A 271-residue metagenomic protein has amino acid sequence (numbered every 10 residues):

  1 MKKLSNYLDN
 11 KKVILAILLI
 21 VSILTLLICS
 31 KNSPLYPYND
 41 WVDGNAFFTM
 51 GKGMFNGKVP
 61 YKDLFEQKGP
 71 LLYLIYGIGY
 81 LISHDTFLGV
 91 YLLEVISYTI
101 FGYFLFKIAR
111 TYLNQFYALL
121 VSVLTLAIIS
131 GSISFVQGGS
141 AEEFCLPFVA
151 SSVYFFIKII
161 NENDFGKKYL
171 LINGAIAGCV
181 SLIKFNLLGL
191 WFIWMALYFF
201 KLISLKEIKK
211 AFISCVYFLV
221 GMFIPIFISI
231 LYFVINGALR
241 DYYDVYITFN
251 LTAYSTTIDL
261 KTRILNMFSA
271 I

Functional and structural regions predicted by a protein language model:
M1-N6, L190-F223: Perimembrane helix-loop-helix junctions
M1-S30, R110, G166-L170, I213-V220: Start-transfer (signal-anchor) and selected internal transmembrane alpha helices of multi-pass inner/ER membrane
P34-M50, Y61-I78, H84-L88, G237-L239 (+1 more regions): Extracytoplasmic catalytic/substrate-binding loops of multi-pass membrane glycan-assembly enzymes
Y73, F87, F101, V123-L146 (+4 more regions): Aromatic- and kink-enriched transmembrane "portal" helix at the membrane-lumen/periplasm boundary that abuts
L105-I128, L146-P147, N163-K168: Transmembrane-helix signature of polytopic, membrane-embedded enzymes that assemble or transfer cell-envelope glycans
F116, S152-I172, L205: Membrane-interface transmembrane helices that cradle and orient dolichyl/undecaprenyl
K168-F185, W191-A196, V220, I224: Membrane-interface alpha helices of multi-pass inner-membrane proteins
S214-A253: Membrane-lumen/periplasm interface segments of specific transmembrane helices in polyprenyl phosphate-linked
